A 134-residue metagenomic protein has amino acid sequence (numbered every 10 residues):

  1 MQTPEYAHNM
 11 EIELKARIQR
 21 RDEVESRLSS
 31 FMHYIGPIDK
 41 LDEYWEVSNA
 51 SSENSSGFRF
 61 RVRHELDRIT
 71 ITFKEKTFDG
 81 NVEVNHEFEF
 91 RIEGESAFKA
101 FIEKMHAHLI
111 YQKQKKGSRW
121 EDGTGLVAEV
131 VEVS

Functional and structural regions predicted by a protein language model:
Q2-G125: N-terminal strand-loop-strand beta-hairpin
G125-S134: Short, intrinsically disordered, charge-balanced linker/junction segments flanking boundaries in proteins
